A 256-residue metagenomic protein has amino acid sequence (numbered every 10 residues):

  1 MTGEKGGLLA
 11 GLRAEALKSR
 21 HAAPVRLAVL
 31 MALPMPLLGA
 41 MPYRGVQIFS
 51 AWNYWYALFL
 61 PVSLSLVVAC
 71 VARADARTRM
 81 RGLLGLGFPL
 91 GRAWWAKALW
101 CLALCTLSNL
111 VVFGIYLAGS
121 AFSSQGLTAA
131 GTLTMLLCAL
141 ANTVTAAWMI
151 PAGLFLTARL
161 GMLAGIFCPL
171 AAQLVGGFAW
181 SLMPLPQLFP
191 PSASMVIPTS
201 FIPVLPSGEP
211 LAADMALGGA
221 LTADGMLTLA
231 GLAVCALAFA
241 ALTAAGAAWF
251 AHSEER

Functional and structural regions predicted by a protein language model:
M1-A57, S63, A74, M215-R256: Hydrophobic alpha-helical transmembrane segments
K18, L83-G85, T157: Helix-capping/transition residues at the boundaries of transmembrane alpha-helices and the short helical linkers
A23, L27, R92, A164-G165: Residue-level recognition of membrane-helix boundary sites in multi-pass small-molecule transporters
A32-S63, V68, L99-M162, G218-A230: Secretory targeting signals
I48-W52, V67-L86: Transmembrane helix boundary and interhelical loop/hinge segments in multi-pass membrane proteins
L64-V68, M149-G153, A171, P190 (+2 more regions): Hydrophobic/aromatic residues in alpha-helical transmembrane segments
G87-L99: Amphipathic cytosolic juxtamembrane alpha-helices at the membrane-cytosol interface of multi-pass membrane transporters
I166, A172-R256: Terminal transmembrane helical anchor/hairpin motif
